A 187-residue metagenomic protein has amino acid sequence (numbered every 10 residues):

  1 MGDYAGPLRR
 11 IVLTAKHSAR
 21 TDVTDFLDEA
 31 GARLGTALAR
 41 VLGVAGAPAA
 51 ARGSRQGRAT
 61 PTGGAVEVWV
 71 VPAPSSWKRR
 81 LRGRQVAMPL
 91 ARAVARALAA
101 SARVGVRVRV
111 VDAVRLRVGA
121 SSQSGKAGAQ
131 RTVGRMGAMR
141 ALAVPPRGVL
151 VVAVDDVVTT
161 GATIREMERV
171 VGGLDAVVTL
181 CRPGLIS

Functional and structural regions predicted by a protein language model:
M1-W69, P74-R96, V110-R147, L180-S187: Active-site-facing substrate-recognition patch
R103: Short, conserved catalytic or adaptor-binding loops enriched in Gly and charged residues
R107-R109, A176: Conserved beta-strand segments of alpha/beta enzyme cores
V149, R165-S187: PRPP-dependent phosphoribosyltransferase catalytic core
A153-M167: A phosphate-binding catalytic loop at a beta-strand-loop-alpha-helix junction that coordinates phosphoryl groups
